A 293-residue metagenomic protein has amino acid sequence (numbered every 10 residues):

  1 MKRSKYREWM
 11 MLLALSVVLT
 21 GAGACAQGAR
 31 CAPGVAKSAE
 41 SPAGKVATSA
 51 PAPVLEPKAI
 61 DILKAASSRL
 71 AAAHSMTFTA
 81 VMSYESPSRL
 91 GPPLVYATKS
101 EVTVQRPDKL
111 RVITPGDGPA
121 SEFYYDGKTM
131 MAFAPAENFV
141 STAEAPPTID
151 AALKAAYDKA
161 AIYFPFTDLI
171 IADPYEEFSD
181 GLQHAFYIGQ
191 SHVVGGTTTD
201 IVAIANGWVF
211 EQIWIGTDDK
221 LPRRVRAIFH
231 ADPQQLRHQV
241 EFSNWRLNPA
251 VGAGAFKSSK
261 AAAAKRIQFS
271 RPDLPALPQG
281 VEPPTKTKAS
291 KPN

Functional and structural regions predicted by a protein language model:
K2-L13: Bacterial N-terminal signal peptides that target proteins for export
M11-A22: Bacterial N-terminal signal peptides
A26-P57, R266-N293: Compositionally biased, proline/threonine/alanine/serine-rich low-complexity intrinsically disordered stretches
R30-K37, T103-P165, P233-H238: An acidic-aromatic
V46-K64, S68, V81, L90 (+6 more regions): Flexible, processing/modification-adjacent segments and terminal tails in exported/periplasmic/extracellular proteins
A47-T48, V54-F139: N-terminal mature ectodomain segment of secretory-pathway/periplasmic proteins
V54, V81, P119, M131-A132 (+1 more regions): Gly/Pro-enriched, hydrophobic low-complexity segments that function as extracytoplasmic propeptides/linkers
